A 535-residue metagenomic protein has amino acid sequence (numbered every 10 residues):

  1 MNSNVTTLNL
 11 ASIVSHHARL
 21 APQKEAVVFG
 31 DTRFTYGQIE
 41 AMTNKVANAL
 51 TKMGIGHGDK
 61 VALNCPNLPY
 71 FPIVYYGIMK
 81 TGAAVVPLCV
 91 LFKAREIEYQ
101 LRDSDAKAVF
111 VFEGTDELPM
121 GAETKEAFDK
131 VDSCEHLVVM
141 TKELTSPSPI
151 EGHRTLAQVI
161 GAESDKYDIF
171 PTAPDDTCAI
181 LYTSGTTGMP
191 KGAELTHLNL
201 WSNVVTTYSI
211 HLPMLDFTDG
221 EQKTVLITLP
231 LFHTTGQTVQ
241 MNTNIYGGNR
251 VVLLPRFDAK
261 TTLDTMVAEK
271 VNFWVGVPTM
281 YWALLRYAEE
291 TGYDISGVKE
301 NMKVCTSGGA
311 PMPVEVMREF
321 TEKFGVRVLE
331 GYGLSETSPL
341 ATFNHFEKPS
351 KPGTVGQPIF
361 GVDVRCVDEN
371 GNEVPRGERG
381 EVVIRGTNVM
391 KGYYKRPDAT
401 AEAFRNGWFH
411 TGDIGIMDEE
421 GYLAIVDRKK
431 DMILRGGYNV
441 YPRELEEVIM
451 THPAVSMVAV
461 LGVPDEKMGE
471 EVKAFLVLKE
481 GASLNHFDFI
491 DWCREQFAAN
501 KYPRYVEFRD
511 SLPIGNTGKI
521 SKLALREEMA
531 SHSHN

Functional and structural regions predicted by a protein language model:
N2-T6, S15, Q23-L68, P72-Y76 (+2 more regions): Conserved AMP-binding/adenylate-forming core of the ANL superfamily
T7, P22-E25, V138-V139, R154 (+3 more regions): Conserved pre-ATP/AMP-binding loop-to-beta segment of ANL
T35-Q38, C178-V205: Conserved AMP-binding A3 loop
N48, F92, E98-R102, V109-V111 (+9 more regions): AMP-binding/adenylate-forming catalytic core of the ANL superfamily
K52-M53, A83-Q158, E480-A482: Structural core segment of the AMP-binding/adenylate-forming
W201-T224, F232-F273, Y287-A288: Conserved AMP-binding/adenylation subdomain of ANL enzymes
Y246, V271-G276, L285-S350, D363: Gly/Ser/Thr-rich phosphate-binding loop
Q357-G361, N372-E402, V440: Conserved ATP/PPi-binding loop(s) of AMP-dependent carboxylate-activating enzymes
